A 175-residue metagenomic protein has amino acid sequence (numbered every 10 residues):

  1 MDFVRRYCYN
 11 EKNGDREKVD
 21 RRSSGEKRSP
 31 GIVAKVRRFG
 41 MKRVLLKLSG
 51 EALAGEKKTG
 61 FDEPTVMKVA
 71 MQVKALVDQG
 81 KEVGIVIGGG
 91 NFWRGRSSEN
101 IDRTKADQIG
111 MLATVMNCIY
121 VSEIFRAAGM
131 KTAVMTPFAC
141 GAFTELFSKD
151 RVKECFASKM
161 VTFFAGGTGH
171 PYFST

Functional and structural regions predicted by a protein language model:
E11-G14, K18, E26, I32-E82: N-terminal glycine-/serine-/threonine-rich phosphate-binding loop
L45-S49, I87-G88, M135-T136, F164-G167: Short beta-strand segments
A52-A54, G90-G95, G141-A142, H170-P171: Short, active-site-adjacent cap segments at secondary-structure transitions
F61-V66, T144, G169-S174: Active-site glycine- and acidic-residue-rich loops that bind and position anionic ligands or nucleotide-like cofactors
K81-G84, K159-V161: Loop/turn-to-beta-strand initiation segments
S98-T162: Ligand-binding beta-strand-loop-alpha-helix segment within the catalytic cores of soluble metabolic enzymes
A157-T175: Glycine-rich phosphate-binding loop
